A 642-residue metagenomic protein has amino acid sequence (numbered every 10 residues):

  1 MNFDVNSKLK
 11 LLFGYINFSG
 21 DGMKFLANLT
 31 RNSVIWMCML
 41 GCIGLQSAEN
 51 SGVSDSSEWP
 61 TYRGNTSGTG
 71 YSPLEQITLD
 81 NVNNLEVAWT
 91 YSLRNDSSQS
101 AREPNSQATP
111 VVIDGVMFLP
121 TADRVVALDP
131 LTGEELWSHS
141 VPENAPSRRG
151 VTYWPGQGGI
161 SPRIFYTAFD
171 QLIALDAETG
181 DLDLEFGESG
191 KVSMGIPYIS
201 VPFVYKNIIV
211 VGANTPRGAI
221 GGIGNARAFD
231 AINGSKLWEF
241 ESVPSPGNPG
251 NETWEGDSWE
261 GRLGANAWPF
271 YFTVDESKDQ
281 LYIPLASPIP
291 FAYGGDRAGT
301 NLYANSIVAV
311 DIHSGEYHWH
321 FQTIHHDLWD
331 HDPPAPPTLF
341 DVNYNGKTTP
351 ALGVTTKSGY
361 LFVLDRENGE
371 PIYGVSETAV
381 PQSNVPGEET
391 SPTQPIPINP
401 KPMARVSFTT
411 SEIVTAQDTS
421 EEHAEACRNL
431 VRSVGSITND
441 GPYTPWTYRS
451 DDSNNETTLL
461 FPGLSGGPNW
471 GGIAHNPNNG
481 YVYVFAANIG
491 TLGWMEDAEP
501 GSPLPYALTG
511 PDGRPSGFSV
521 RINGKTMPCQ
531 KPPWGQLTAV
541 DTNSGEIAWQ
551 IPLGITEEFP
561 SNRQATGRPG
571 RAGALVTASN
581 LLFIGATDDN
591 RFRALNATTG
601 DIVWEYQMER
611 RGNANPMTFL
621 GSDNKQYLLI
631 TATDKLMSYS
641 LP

Functional and structural regions predicted by a protein language model:
L12-G22: Short, Lys/Arg-enriched N-terminal segments with co-localized hydrophobic residues within the first ~10-30 amino acids
D21-I35: Bacterial N-terminal signal peptides that target proteins for export
N32-G44: Bacterial N-terminal signal peptides
G41-S54: Bacterial Sec-dependent signal peptides at the C-terminal "C-region" and cleavage site
G52-D96, V112: Mature N-terminal segment immediately following signal peptide/propeptide cleavage in secreted/periplasmic
W59-R63, R102-A122, A145-Q171, Y198-I220 (+12 more regions): Repeat-blade elements of multi-bladed beta-propeller folds
N81-R94, V125-A145, G158, Q171-I196 (+11 more regions): Extracytoplasmic/lumenal domain signature
Q394, I398-I489, Q536: Long, low-complexity segments enriched in small/aliphatic residues
